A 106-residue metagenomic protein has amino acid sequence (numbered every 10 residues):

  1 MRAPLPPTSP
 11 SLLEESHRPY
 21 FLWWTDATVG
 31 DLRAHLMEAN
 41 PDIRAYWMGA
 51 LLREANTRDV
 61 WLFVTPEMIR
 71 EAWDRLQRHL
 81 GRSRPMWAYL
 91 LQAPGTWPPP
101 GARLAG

Functional and structural regions predicted by a protein language model:
M1-G106: Long, compositionally biased intrinsically disordered regulatory segments in eukaryotic proteins
